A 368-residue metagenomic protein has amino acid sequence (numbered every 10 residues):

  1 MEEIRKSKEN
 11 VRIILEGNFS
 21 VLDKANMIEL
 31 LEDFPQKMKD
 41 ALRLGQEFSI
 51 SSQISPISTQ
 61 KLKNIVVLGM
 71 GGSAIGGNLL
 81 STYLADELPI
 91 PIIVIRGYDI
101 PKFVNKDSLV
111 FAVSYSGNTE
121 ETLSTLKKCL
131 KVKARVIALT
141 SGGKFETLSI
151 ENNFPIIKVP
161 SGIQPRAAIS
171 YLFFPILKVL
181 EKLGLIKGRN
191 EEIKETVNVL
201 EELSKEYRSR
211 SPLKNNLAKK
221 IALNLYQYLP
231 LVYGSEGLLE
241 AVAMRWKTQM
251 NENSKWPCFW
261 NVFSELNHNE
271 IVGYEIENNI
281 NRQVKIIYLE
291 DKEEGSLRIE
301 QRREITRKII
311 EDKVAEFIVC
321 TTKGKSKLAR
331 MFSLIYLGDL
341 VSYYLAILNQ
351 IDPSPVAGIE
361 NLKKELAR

Functional and structural regions predicted by a protein language model:
E2-L44: Cofactor-/ligand-binding subdomain signature composed of acidic, glycine-rich, tryptophan-containing flexible loops
D23-N26, L30, G45-Q46, E181-Q283 (+1 more regions): Active-site phosphate/pyrophosphate-binding segments
E29, D33, D40, G45-D107 (+2 more regions): Anionic-ligand anchoring segments at beta-strand to alpha-helix junctions in alpha/beta enzyme folds, i.e., glycine
L44-Q46, P89, V179-R189, S254-K255 (+1 more regions): Short helix-capping/linker segments at secondary-structure and domain boundaries
S52-K205, L223, D291-E316: Glycine-rich phosphate-binding loops that contact phosphosugars or nucleotide phosphates
I271-V356: C-terminal active-site/capping subdomain that shapes the small-molecule cofactor and substrate pocket of enzyme
S354-R368: Short, small/acidic-rich helices and loops at N termini and domain boundaries of DNA replication/processing enzymes
